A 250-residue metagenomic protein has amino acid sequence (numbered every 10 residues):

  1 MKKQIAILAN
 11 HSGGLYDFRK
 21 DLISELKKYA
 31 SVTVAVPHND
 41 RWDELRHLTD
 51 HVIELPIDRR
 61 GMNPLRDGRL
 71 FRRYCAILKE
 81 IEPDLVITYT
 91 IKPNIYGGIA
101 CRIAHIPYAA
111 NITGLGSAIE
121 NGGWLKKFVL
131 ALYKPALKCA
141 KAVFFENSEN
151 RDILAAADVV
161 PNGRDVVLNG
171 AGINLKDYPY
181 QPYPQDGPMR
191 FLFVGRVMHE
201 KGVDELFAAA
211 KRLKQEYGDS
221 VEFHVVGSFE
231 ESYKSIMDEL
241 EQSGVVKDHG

Functional and structural regions predicted by a protein language model:
M1-H38, D50-H51, K211-L213: N-terminal subdomain of nucleotide-sugar transferases
Y16-F18, L65-R72, P107-A109, S117-C139: Nucleotide-sugar donor phosphate/pyrophosphate-binding loop at the beta->alpha transition of glycosyltransferases
A30-R66, V246-H249: Conserved nucleotide-sugar phosphate-binding/catalytic loop shared by glycosyltransferases and other
V36-D40, V194, E222-S235: Glycosyltransferase donor-sugar binding loop
I53-E54, K134, K138-Y180, R190: Donor nucleotide-sugar binding/catalytic pocket of nucleotide-sugar-dependent glycosyltransferases
T88-N94, I112: Short His-centered aromatic/hydrophobic patch
P182-K201, L206-K211, F223-H224: Conserved donor-binding/catalytic core segment of Leloir-type glycosyltransferases
H224-G227, S235-G250: Nucleotide-activated donor-binding/catalytic signature segment of Leloir-type glycosyltransferases, i.e., the conserved
